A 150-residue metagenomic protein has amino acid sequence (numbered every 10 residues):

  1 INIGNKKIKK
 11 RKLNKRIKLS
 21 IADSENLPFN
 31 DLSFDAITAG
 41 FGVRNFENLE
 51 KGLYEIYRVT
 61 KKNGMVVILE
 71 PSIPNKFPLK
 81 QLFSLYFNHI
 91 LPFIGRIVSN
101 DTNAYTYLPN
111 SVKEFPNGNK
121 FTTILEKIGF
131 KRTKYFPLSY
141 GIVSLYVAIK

Functional and structural regions predicted by a protein language model:
I1-L27, Y54: Class I SAM-dependent methyltransferase SAM/SAH-binding core
N26-D31, E47: Short conserved loop adjoining the S-adenosyl-L-methionine
I37-T38: Hydrophobic beta-strand segment of the Class I
F41-R44, E70: Short catalytic micro-motifs in class I SAM-dependent methyltransferases
E50-M65: A short glycine-rich, Lys/Arg-flanked "PGG" loop and its adjoining helix->strand segment in the class I
L69, I73-I124, I128, K134: C-terminal alpha-helical "lid/dimerization" subdomain adjacent to the S-adenosyl-L-methionine
T122, E126-K150: Core SAM-dependent methyltransferase catalytic element
